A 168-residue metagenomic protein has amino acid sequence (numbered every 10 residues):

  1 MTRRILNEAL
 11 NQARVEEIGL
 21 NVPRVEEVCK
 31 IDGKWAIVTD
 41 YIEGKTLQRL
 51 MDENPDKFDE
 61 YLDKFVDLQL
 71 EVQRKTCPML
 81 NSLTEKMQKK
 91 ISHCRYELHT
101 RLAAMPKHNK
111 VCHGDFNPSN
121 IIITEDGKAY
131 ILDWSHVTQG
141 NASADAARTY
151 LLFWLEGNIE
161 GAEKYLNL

Functional and structural regions predicted by a protein language model:
M1-V38, K45-V72: A conserved alpha-helical element in kinase catalytic cores
E8, D145-A146: Activation loop
A36, N109, A129, N141 (+1 more regions): Structural motif
V38-D40, I122: Short, well-ordered beta-strand micro-motif
T46, I121, Q139: Conserved protein kinase catalytic core
Q73-G114, S119-Y130: An alpha-helical support segment within catalytic cores of ATP-dependent transferases
D133-V137: Activation of the activation-loop gatekeeper triad in protein kinase-fold domains
A146-L168: Active-site activation/catalytic loop segments of kinase-like enzymes and analogous catalytic loops in related
